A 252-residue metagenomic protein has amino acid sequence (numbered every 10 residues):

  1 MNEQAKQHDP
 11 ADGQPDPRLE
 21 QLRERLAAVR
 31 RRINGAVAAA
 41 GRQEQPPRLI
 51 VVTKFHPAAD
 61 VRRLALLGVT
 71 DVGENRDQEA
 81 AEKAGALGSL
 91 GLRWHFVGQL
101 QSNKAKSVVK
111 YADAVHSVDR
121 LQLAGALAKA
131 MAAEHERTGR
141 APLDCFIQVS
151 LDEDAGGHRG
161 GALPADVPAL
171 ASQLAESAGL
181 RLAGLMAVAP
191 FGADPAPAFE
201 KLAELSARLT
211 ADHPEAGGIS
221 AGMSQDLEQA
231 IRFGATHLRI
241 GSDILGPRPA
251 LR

Functional and structural regions predicted by a protein language model:
N2-Q225, I231-F233, L245-P247: Conserved alpha/beta-domain cores
A235-R252: Gly/Pro- and small hydrophobic-enriched strand-loop and loop-to-helix capping segments that sit at the rims
